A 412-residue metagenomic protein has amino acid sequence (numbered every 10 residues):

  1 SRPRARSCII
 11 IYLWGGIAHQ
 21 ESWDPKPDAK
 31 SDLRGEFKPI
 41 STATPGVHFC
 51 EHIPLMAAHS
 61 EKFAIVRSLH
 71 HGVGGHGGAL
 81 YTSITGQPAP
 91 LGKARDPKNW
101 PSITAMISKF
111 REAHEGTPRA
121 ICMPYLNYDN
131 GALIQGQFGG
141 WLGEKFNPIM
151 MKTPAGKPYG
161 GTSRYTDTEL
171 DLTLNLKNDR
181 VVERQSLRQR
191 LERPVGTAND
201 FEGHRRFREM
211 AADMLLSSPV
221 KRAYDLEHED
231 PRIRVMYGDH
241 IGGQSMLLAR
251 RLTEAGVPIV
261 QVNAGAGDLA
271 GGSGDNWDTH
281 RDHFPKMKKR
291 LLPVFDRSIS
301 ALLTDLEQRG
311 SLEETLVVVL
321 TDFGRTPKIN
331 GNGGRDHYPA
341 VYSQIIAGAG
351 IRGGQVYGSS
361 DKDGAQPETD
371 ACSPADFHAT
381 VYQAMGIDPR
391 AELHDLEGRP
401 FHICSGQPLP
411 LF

Functional and structural regions predicted by a protein language model:
S1-F412: Ligand-binding pockets and gating/stacking loops
